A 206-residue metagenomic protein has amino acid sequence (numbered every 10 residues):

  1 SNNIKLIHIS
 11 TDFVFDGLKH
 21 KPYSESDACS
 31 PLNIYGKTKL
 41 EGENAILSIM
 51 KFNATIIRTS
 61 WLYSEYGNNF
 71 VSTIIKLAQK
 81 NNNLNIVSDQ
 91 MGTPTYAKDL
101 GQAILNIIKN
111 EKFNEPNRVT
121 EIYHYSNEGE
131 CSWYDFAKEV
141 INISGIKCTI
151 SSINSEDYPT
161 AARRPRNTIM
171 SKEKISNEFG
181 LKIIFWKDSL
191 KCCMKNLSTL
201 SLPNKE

Functional and structural regions predicted by a protein language model:
S1-I7: NAD(P)-cofactor binding segment of oxidoreductase domains
K5, V14-I57, W61-L62: Catalytic helix-loop patch of NAD(P)-dependent Rossmann-fold dehydrogenases
I7-S10, T55-I56, T93, H124: Structural signature of the Rossmann-like NAD(P)-dependent dehydrogenase/reductase core
N33, G92-T95, C131, M170 (+1 more regions): Residue-level signal for the nucleotide or nucleotide-sugar donor/cofactor binding architecture
N44-T93, A97-N106: NAD(P)-dependent short-chain dehydrogenase/reductase
A103, N110-A162, R166, S201-K205: Mid/C-terminal beta-alpha module of Rossmann-like enzyme folds, strongest in SDR-family dehydrogenases/epimerases
I104-I108, A137-V140, K172, L190-L197: Hydrophobic "lid"/C-terminal helical patch of Rossmann-like NAD(P)-dependent dehydrogenase/epimerase domains
W186-E206: Amphipathic terminal alpha-helices
